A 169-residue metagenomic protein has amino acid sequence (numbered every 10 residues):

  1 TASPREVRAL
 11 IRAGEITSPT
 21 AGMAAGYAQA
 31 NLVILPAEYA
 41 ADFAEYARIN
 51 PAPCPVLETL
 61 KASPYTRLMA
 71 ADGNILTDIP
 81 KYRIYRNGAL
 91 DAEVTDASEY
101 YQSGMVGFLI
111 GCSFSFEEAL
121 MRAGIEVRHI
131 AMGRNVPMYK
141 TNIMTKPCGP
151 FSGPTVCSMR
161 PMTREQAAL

Functional and structural regions predicted by a protein language model:
T1, T17-T20, T59, T66 (+6 more regions): Residue-identity detector for threonine
T1-P4, A70-D78, R122-A131: Short, mixed-charge, low-aromatic patches
A2-I16: Long, contiguous binding/interaction regions
R8, A21-A24, A28, S63 (+3 more regions): Generic alpha-helix detector with strongest preference for long hydrophobic helices that associate with membranes
T17-A89: N-terminal low-complexity or amphipathic/hydrophobic leaders
Y85-L169: Conserved mixed alpha/beta catalytic, RNA-binding, or beta-rich assembly cores of soluble enzyme, regulatory
